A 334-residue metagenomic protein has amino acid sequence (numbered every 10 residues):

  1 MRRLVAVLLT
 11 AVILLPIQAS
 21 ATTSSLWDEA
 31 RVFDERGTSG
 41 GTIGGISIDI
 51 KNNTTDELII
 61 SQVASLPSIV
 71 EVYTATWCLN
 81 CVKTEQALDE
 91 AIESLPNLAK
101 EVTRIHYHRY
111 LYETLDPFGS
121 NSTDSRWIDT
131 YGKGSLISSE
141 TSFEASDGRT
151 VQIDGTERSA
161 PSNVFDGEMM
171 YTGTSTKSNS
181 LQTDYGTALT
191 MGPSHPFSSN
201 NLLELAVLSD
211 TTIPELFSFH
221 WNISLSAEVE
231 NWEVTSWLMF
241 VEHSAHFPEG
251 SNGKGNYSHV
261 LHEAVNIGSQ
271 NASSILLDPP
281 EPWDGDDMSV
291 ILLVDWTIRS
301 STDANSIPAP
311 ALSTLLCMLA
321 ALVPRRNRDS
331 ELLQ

Functional and structural regions predicted by a protein language model:
M1-T38, V70, C78, T302-Q334: Secretory targeting signatures
R36-G37, T74-T76, N80-K100, Y112 (+1 more regions): Typically the conserved alpha-helix immediately C-terminal to a functionally engaged Cys/Sec in thioredoxin-like
S47-S68: A short beta-strand-turn-helix
S61-S65, P96-A99, G155-E157, E230-W232: Extracellular/periplasmic catalytic domains that process cell-envelope and extracellular macromolecules
Q62-L79, T103-I105, L238: Short active-site neighborhood of thiol/selenol oxidoreductases, capturing the structured segment around
S65-I69, L98-R104, R158-P161, E168: Loop/turn elements at helix/coil->beta-strand transitions in domains of secreted/extracellular proteins
A75-N80, R109-T114, M169-T172, K177: Solvent-exposed loop/turn segments at secondary-structure junctions within structured extracellular/periplasmic domains
F118-R158, S162-F165, M169, T176-P310 (+2 more regions): Short, conserved sequence motifs used for protein processing/export or organelle targeting and for catalysis
